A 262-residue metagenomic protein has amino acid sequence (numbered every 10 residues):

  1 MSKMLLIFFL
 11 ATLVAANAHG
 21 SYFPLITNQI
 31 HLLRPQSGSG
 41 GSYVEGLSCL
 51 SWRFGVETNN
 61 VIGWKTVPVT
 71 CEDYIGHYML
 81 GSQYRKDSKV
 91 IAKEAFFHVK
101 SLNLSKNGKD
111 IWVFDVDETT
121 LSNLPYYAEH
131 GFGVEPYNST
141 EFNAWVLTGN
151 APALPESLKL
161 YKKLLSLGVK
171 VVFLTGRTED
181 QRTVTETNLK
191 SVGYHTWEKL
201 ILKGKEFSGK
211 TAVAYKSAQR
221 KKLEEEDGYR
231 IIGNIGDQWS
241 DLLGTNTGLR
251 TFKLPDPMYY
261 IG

Functional and structural regions predicted by a protein language model:
S2-F114: Non-catalytic pre-domain segments flanking phosphatase-related domains
Y78-R85, N143-N150, V172-R177, G209-K210: Second-shell loop/turn segments in exported
R85, S105-I111, T120-P152, S166: Active-site neighborhood of HAD-like aspartate-dependent phosphohydrolases
N107-D110, L165-V172, H195-K199, D227-I232 (+1 more regions): Loop/turn elements at helix/coil->beta-strand transitions in domains of secreted/extracellular proteins
D115-D117, L124, L174-R177, L202-K205 (+2 more regions): Active-site-proximal beta-strand/loop segments in catalytic clefts of secreted hydrolases
E118-T119, T148, S157-K190, K199-G204: Substrate-recognition element of Asp-dependent hydrolases with the DxDx(T/V) motif
E179-I232: Substrate-recognition "cap/lid" segment bordering the active-site pocket of phosphatases
S217-G262: Acidic, Mg2+-coordinating phosphoryl-transfer loop and its flanking beta/alpha structural elements, shared across
